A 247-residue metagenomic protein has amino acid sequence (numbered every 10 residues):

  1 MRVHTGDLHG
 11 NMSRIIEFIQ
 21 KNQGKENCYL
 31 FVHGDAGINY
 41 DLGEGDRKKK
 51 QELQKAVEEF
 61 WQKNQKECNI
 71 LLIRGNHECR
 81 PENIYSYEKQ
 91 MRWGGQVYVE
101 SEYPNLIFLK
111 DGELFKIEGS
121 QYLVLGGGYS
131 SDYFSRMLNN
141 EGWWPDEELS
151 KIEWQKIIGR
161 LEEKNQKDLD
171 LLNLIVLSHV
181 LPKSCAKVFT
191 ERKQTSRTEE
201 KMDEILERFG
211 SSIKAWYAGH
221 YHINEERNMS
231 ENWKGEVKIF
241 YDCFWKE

Functional and structural regions predicted by a protein language model:
M1-V3: Extreme N-terminal starter segment of soluble prokaryotic enzymes
T5, G10-I117, T190-D203, R208-F209 (+1 more regions): Core catalytic region of metal-dependent phosphoesterases/phosphodiesterases, especially metallo-beta-lactamase-like
L8-H9, A36-G37, N76-R80, G128-Y129 (+2 more regions): Catalytic metal-binding/acid-base residues of hydrolase active sites
S13, D41, P81, L125 (+2 more regions): Generic hydrophobic alpha-helical membrane-span motif
C28-L30, N173-L174, K214: Conserved acidic residues
N69, N105-I107, Q121, A215 (+1 more regions): Conserved beta-strand segments of alpha/beta enzyme cores
G95-Y98, I117-S196: Active-site-proximal loop/helix segment associated with metal-binding centers of metalloenzymes
K116-E118, E204-S211, H222-E247: Binuclear metal-dependent phosphoesterase catalytic core
